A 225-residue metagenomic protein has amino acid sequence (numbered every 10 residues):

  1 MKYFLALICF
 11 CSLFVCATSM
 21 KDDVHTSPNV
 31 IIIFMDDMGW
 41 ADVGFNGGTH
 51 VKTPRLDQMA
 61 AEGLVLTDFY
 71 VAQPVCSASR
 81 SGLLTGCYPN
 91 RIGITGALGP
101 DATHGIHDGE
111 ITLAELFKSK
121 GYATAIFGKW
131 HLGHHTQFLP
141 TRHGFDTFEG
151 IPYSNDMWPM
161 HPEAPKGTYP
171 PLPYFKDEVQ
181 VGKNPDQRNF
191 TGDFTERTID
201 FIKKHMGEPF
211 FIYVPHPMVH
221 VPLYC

Functional and structural regions predicted by a protein language model:
K2-F4, C9, F14-C225: Formylglycine-dependent sulfatase
